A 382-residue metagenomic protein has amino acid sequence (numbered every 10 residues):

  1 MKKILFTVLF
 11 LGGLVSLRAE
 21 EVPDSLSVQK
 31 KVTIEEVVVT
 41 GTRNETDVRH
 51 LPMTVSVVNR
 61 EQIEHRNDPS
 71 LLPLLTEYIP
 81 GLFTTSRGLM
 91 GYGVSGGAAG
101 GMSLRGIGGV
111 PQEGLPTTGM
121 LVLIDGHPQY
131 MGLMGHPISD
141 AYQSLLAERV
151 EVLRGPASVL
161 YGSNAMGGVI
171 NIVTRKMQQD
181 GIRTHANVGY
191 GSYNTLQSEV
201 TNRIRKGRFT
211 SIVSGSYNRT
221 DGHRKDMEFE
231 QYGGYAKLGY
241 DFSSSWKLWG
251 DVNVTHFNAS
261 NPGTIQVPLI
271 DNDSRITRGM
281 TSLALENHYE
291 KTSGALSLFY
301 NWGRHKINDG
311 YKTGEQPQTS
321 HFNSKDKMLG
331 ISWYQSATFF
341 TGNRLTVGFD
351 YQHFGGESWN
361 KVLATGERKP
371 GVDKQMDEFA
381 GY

Functional and structural regions predicted by a protein language model:
E20-E64, L72, H288: Short, acidic, small-residue-rich periplasmic hinge/interaction motif at the N-terminus of Gram-negative outer-membrane
V55, I63, L75-T76, V150-V152 (+1 more regions): Non-catalytic regulatory/gating segments with a bias toward low-complexity or hydrophobic composition
T76-H127: Extracytoplasmic beta-strand/coil segments of soluble accessory domains associated with Gram-negative outer-membrane
G119-M120, G126-R154: Short acidic/polar hinge/loop motifs at secondary-structure boundaries that mediate gating or recognition
V169, T174-I204, S214-G215, T220-K225: Short strand-turn segments of transmembrane beta-barrel domains in outer membranes, especially the first one or two
Q179, K206-F209, S243-S245, T255 (+2 more regions): Outer-membrane beta-barrel channels and translocator barrels
T220-M227, Q231, S245-M328, G366 (+1 more regions): Flexible loop and strand-edge segments within Gram-negative outer membrane beta-barrel domains
T319-Y382: Outer-membrane beta-barrel transmembrane domain signature of Gram-negative proteins, especially the mid-to-C-terminal
